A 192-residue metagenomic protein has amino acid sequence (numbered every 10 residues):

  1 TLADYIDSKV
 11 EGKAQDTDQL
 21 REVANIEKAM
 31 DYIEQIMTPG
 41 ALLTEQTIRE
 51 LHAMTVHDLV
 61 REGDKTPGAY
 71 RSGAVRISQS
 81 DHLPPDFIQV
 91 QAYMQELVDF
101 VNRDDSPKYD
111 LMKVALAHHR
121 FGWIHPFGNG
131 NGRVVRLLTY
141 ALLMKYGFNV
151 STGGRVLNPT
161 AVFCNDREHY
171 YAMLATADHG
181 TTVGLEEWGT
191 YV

Functional and structural regions predicted by a protein language model:
T1-V192: FIC/Doc superfamily catalytic core
